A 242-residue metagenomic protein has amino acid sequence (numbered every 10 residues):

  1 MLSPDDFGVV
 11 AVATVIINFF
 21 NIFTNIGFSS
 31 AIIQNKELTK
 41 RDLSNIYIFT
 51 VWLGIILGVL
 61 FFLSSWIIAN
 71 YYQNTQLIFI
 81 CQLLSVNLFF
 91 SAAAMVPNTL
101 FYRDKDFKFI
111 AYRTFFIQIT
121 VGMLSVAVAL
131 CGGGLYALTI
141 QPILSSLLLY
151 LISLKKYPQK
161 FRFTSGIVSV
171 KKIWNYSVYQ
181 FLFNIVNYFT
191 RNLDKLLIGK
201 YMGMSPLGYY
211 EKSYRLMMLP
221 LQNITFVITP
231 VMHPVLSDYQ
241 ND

Functional and structural regions predicted by a protein language model:
M1-P4, K40, Y71-N74, D104 (+4 more regions): Helix-loop interface residues and adjacent transmembrane-helix termini in multi-pass membrane transporters, primarily
P4-T24, N87, D194-L196, P206-T225: Alpha-helical transmembrane segments of polytopic membrane transporters and translocases
V9, A13, N18-I68, F79-S85 (+3 more regions): Membrane-water interface segments that mark the loop-to-transmembrane alpha-helix transition
A11, I78-S85, R113-P158, Y176 (+2 more regions): Hydrophobic alpha-helical transmembrane segments
I22-K40, Y102-R103, S213, M217-D242: Helix-loop junctions and terminal segments of transmembrane helices in multi-pass membrane transport/translocation
F23-I26, G58-W66, N70-Y71, L83 (+8 more regions): Membrane-embedded alpha-helical segments of multi-pass transporters/permeases
S29, V96-R103, F107, A127-C131 (+2 more regions): C-terminal transmembrane helix end/exit motif
K108, L151-N192, L196, P206 (+1 more regions): Interhelical loop/hinge segments that connect adjacent transmembrane helices in multipass membrane
